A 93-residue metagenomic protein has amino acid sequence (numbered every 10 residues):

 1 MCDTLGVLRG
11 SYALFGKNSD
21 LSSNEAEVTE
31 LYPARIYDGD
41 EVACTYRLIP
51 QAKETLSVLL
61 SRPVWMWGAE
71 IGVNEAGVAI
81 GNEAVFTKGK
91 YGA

Functional and structural regions predicted by a protein language model:
M1-G92: A contiguous strand-loop segment
